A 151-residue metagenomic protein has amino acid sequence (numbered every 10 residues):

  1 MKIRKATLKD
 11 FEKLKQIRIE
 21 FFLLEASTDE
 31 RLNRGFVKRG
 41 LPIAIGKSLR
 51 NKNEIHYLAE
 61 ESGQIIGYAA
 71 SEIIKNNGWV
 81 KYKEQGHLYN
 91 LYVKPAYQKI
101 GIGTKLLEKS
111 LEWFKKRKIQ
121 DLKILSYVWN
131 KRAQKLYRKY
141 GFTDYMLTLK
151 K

Functional and structural regions predicted by a protein language model:
K2-Q16, E25: A short beta-loop-alpha structural element at the N-terminal edge of CoA-dependent acyl/N-acetyltransferase catalytic
F22-I45: Conserved GNAT-fold acetyl-CoA-binding loop/helix
I43-L58, H87: A short helix-loop-beta-strand connector motif used in the catalytic cores of GNAT acetyltransferases and, in some
L58, Q64-I73, H87, Y92: Conserved beta-strand in the GNAT
Y97, G101-K109: Conserved acetyl-CoA pyrophosphate-binding loop and the N-cap/start of the following alpha-helix in GNAT-like
F114-L125: Conserved GNAT acetyl-CoA-binding A-motif
K123-A133, K150-K151: Conserved beta-strand-loop-alpha-helix junction that forms the acyl-donor binding cleft
Y137, F142: Conserved active-site tyrosine of GNAT-family acetyltransferases
